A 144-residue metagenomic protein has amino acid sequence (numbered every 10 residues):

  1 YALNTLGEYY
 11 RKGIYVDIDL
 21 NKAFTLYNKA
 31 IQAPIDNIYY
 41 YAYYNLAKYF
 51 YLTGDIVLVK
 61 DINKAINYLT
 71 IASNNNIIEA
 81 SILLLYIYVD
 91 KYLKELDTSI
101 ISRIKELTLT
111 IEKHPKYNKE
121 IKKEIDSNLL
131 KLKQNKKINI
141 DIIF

Functional and structural regions predicted by a protein language model:
T5-K12, N45-T53, Y86-K91, L132: Hydrophobic face of amphipathic alpha-helices that form TPR/SEL1-like repeat modules and related alpha-solenoid
I14-I18, D36-N37, L52-K60, N74 (+1 more regions): Short coil/turn and helix-start
A30, A72, T110-I111: Canonical positions in the second alpha-helix
A33-I35, N75, H114: Structural marker of alpha-solenoid helical repeat scaffolds
T110-F144: Terminal, low-structured helical/coil segments at or just beyond the last alpha-helical repeat
